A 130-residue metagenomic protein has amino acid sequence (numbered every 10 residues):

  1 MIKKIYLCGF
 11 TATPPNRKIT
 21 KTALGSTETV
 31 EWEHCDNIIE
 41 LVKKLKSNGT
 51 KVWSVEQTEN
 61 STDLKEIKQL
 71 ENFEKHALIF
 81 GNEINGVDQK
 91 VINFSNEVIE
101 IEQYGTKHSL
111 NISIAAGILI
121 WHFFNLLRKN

Functional and structural regions predicted by a protein language model:
M1-N60: RNA substrate-binding interface of SAM-dependent RNA methyltransferases
F10-A12, E83, Q103-K107: Short, acidic/turn-prone active-site loops that include or flank metal/cofactor- and phosphate-binding residues
R17-K21, K65-K68, I112: Short secondary-structure transition/capping segments
L24-E31, E74-F80, F124: Short, structured secondary-structure boundary patches
V52, I79, A115: A residue-level signal for conserved active-site and pocket-lining positions in enzyme catalytic cores
Q57-Q103: Active-site/ligand-binding-proximal alpha/beta "capping" segment
Q89-N130: Structured adenosyl-cofactor binding patch, chiefly the S-adenosyl-L-methionine
